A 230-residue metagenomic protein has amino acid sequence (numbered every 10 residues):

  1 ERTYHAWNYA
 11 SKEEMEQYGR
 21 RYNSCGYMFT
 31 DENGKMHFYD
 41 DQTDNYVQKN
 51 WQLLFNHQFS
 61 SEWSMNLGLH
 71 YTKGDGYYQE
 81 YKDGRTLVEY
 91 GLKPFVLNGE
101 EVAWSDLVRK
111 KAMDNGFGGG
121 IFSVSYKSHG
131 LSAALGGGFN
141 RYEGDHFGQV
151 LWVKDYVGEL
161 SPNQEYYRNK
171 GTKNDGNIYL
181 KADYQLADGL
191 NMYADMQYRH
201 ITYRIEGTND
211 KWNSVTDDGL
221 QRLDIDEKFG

Functional and structural regions predicted by a protein language model:
E1-Q52, E80-L107: Acidic/polar loop-and-plug regions of large Gram-negative outer-membrane beta-barrel proteins
Y46-V215, K228-G230: Face-selective signature of the C-terminal outer-membrane beta-barrel domain
D218-G219: Intrinsically disordered, low-complexity domain-flanking/linker segments in eukaryotic proteins, enriched
L223-D226: Alpha-helix capping and helix-loop boundary segments enriched in small/acidic/polar residues
